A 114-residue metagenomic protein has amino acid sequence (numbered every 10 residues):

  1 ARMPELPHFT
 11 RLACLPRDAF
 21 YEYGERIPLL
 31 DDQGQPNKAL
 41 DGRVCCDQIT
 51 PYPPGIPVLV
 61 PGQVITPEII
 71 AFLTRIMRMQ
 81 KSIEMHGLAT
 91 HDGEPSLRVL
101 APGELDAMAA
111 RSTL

Functional and structural regions predicted by a protein language model:
A1-L114: Non-catalytic terminal extensions of PLP-dependent enzymes
